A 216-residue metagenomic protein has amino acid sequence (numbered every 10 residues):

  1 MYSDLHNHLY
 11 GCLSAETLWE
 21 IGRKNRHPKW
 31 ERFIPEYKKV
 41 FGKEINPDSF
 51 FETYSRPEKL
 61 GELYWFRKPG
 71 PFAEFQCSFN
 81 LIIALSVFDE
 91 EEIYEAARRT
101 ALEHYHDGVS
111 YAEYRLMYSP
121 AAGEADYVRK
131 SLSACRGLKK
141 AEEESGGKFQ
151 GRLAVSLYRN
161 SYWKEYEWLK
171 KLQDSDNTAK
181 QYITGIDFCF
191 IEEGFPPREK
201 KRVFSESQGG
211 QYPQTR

Functional and structural regions predicted by a protein language model:
M1-T215: Metal-cofactor-binding active-site regions of metalloenzymes
